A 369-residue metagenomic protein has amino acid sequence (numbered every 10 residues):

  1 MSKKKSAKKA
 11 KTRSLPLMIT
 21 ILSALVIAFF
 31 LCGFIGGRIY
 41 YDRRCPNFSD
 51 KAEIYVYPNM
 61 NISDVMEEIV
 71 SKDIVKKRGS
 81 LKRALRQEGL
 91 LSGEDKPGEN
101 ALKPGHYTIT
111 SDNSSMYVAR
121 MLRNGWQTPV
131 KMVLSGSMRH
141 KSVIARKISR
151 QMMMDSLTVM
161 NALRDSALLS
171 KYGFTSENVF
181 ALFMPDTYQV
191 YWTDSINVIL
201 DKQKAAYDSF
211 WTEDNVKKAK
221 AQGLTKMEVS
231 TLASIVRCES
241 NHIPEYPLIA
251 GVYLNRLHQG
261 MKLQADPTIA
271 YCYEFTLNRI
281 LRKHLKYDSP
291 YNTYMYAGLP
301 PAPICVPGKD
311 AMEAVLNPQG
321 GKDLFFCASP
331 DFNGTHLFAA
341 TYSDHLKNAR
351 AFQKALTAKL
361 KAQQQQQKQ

Functional and structural regions predicted by a protein language model:
M1-L15: N-terminal Lys/Arg-rich, disordered targeting/topogenic segments
S2-K5, C32, T231, Y253: A general, composition-driven signal for non-globular sequence regions
L15-I19, H345: Hydrophobic, aromatic-rich alpha-helical transmembrane segments and their membrane-interface anchor motifs
I21-F34: Hydrophobic membrane-insertion alpha-helices, especially the h-region of bacterial N-terminal signal peptides
R38-F210: Signal peptide-directed extracytoplasmic domains
R150, M154-L157, L168-Q369: Bacterial extracytoplasmic/cell-wall-associated proteins, especially those involved in peptidoglycan
